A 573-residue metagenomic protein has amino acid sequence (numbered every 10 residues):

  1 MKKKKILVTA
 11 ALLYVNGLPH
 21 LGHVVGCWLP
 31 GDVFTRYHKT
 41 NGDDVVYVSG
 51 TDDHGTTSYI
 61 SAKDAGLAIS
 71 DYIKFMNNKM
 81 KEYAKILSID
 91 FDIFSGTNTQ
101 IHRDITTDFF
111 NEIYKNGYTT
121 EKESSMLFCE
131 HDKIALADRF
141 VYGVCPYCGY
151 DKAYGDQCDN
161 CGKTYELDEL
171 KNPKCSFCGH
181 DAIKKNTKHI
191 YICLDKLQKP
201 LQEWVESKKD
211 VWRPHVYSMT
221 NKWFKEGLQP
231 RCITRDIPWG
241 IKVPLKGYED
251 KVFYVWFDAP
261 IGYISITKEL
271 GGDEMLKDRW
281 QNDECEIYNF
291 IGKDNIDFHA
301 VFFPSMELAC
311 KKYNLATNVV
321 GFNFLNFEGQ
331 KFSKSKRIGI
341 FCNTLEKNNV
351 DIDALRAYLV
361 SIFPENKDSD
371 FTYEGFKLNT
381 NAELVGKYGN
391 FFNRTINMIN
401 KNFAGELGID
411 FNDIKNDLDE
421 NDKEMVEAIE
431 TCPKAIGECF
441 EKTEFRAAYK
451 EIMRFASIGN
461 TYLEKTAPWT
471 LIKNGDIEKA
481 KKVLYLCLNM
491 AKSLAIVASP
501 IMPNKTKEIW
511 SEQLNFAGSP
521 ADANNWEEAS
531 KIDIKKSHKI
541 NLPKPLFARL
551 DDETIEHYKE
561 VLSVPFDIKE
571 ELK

Functional and structural regions predicted by a protein language model:
M1-G42, V48-S49, I101-I105, C148 (+4 more regions): Structured secondary-structure scaffolds
M1-K5, V46, K122-D132, G143-G162 (+4 more regions): Basic, alpha-helical terminal appendages of large translation-related enzymes
K2-K122, E130-I134, P146, Q202 (+1 more regions): N-terminal Rossmann-like or analogous alpha/beta NTP/dinucleotide-binding catalytic cores that position adenine
V33, D71-E82, D108, K387-R394 (+3 more regions): A non-catalytic, amphipathic alpha-helix used as a structural packing/dimerization or gating element in enzyme scaffolds
L87-I89, Q281-D283, L325-N326, K334-I338 (+5 more regions): Short acidic (Asp/Glu) and glycine-rich catalytic loops that position anionic groups and cofactors
A137, A153, K163-E166, I183-K184: Short functional micro-motifs and their immediate structural scaffolds
L359-E365, F391, T395, N402-G405 (+2 more regions): A glycine-rich, aromatic-flanked flexible loop/lid motif
P364-G375, T380, M398-D422, I429-F445: Long, amphipathic alpha-helical stalk/connector segments used for oligomerization, subunit docking, or mechanical
